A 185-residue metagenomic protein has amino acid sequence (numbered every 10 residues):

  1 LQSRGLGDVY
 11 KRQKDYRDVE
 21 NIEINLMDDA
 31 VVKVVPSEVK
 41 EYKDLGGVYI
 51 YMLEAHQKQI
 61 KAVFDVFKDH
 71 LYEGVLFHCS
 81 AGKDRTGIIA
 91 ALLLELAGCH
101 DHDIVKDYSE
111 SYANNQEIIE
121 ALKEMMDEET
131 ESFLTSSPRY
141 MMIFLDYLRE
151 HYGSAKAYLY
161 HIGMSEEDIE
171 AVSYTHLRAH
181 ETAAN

Functional and structural regions predicted by a protein language model:
L1-Y10, H176-N185: Single conserved hydrophobic/aromatic residue that forms the stacking wall/gate of nucleotide- or nucleobase-binding
R4, D8-I22, D84, A90-Y108: Internal hydrophobic scaffold segments of catalytic domains
R4, D8-L71: Cysteine-based protein phosphatase catalytic domain of the PTP/DSP
V32, I89, N185: Active-site-proximal flexible loops/turns
V34, L76, T130-E131: Short, flexible segments with low predicted structural confidence
Y49, V63-A97: Catalytic cysteine-centered active loop of the rhodanese-like fold, especially the PTP/DSP P-loop
D65, D69-L71, L92-R178: PTP/DSP superfamily signal
